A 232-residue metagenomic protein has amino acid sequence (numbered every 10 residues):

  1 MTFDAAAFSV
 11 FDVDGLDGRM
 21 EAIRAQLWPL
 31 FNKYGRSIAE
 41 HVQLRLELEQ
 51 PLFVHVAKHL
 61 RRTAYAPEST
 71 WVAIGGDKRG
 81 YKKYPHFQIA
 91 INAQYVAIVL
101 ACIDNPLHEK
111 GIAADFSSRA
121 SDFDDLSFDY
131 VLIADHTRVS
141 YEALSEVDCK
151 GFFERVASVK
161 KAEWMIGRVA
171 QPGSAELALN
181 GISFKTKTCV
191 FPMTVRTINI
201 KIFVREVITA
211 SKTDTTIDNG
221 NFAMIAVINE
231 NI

Functional and structural regions predicted by a protein language model:
M1-H86, A90-A97: Charge-rich, low-complexity N-terminal segments
M1-L46, R138-I208: Long, solvent-exposed, polar/charged low-complexity segments
W71, D129, E163: A residue-level signal for beta-strand positions that form part of recognition/binding surfaces within mature
A90, V99-A101, G167: Beta-strand residues in well-ordered beta-sheet regions across diverse protein folds
Y95, D104-H108, A170-E176: A generic structural motif
A97-S145: Compact, glycine/acidic-enriched structural inserts
I208-A223, V227-I232: Ser/Thr-rich, low-complexity intrinsically disordered segments
